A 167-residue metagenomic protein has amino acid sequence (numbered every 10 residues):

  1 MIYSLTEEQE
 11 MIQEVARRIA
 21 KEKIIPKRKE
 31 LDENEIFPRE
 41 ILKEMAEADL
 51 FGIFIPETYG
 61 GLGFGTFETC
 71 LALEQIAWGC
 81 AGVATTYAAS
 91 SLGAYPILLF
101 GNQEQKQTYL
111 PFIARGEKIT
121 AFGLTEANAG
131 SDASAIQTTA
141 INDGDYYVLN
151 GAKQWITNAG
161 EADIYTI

Functional and structural regions predicted by a protein language model:
M1-K23, Y59, N142-D143: Flavin-dependent oxidoreductase catalytic core characteristic of acyl-CoA dehydrogenase/oxidase-like enzymes
P26-A48: Short secondary-structure junction/hinge motifs that connect adjacent elements
E47-E117, N158-I164: Internal helix-loop-helix
G116-L124: A short, Trp-centered hydrophobic/proline-enriched beta-strand micro-motif
L124-A129, Q154-W155: Short, solvent-exposed loop/turn elements at beta->coil junctions and helix N-caps that rim active or binding pockets
N128-I136: Active-site-adjacent elements of ketosynthase-type condensing enzymes
T138-A140: A structural signal for short hydrophobic beta-strand segments in well-ordered beta-sheet cores
Y146, N150-I167: A short core secondary-structure module
